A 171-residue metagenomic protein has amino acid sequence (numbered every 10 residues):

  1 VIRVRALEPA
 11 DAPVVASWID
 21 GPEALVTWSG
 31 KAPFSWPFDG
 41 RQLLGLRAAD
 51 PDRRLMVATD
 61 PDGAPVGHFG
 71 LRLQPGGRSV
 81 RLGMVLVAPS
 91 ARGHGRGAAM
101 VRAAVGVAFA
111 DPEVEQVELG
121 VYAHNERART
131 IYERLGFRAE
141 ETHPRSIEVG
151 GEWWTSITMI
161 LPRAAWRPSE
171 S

Functional and structural regions predicted by a protein language model:
V1-R3: Extreme N-terminal starter segment of soluble prokaryotic enzymes
A6-A12, S17-R92, V101, G106-V107 (+2 more regions): Acetyl-CoA-dependent GNAT
G63-G67, R127, W153: Glycine-rich acetyl-CoA-binding "A-motif" of GNAT/NAT acetyltransferases
G95: Glycine-rich phosphate-binding loop
A98-A99, A123-E141: Conserved active-site alpha-helix within GNAT-family acetyltransferase domains
A110-G120: Conserved GNAT acetyl-CoA-binding A-motif
E118-G120, R138-W154: Conserved catalytic-core motifs of GNAT/GCN5-like acyltransferases
E152-S171: Terminal substrate-recognition subdomain of acyl/acetyltransferases
